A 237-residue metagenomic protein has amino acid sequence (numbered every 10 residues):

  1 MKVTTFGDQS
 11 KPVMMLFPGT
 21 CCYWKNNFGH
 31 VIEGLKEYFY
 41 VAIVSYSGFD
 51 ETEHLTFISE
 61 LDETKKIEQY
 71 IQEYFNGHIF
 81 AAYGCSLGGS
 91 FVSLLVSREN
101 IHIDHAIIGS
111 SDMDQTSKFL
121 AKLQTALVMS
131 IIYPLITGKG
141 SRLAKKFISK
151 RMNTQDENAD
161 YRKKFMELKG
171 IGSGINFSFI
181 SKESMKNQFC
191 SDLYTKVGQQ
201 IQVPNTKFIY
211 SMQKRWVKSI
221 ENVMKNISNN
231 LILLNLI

Functional and structural regions predicted by a protein language model:
T4-E53: Conserved HGGG/HGGXW glycine-rich cap/lid loop of the alpha/beta-hydrolase fold
L16-T20, S86, Q213: Glycine-rich His-Gly loop
A42-Y83: Active-site loop/oxyanion-hole signature of alpha/beta-hydrolase fold enzymes
G84-V92: Gly/Ala-rich beta-loop-alpha elbow adjacent to hydrolase catalytic centers
S97, H105-T137: Flexible "cap/lid" loop of the alpha/beta hydrolase fold
K122-Y194: The alpha/beta-hydrolase serine catalytic core
F177-M224: Conserved serine/cysteine hydrolase catalytic core
M224-I237: Catalytic histidine neighborhood in serine/cysteine hydrolases with alpha/beta-hydrolase-type architecture
